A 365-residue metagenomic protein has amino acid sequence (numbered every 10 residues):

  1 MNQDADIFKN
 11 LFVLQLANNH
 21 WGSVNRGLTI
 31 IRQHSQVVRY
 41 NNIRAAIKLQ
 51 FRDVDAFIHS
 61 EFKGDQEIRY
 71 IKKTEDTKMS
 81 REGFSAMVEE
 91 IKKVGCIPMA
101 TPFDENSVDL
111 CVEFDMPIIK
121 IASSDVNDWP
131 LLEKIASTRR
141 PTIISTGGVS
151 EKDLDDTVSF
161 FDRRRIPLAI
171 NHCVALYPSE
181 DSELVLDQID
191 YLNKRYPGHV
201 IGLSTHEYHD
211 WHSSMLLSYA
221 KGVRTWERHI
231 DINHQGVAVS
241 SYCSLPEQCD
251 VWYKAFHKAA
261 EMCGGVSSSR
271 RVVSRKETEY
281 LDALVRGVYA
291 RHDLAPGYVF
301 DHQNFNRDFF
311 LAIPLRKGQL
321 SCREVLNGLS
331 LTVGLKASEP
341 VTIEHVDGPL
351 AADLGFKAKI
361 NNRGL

Functional and structural regions predicted by a protein language model:
M1-L365: Catalytic cores and adjacent flexible loops of soluble metabolic enzymes that perform enolate/carbanion chemistry on
